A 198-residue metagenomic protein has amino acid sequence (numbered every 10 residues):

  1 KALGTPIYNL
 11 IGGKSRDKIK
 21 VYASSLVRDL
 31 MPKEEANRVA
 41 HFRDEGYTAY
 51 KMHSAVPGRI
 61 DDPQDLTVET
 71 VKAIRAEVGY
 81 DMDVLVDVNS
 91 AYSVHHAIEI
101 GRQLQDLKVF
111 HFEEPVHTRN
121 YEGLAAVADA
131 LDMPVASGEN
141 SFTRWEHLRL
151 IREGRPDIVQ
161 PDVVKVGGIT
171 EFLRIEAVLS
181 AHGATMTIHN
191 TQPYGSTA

Functional and structural regions predicted by a protein language model:
K1-V84, A91, I98, R102-D106: N-terminal capping/lid subdomain adjacent to the active-site entrance of alpha/beta enzymes
G4, Y50, I74, D87 (+4 more regions): Conserved, mostly hydrophobic/aromatic
Y8, H41, H53, H95-H96 (+5 more regions): Histidine (H) residue identity feature
I11, G58, V94-H96, N120-Y121 (+2 more regions): Active-site-proximal flexible loops/turns
K18-Y22, T48-K51, D81-L85, V109-E113 (+3 more regions): Structural preference for beta-strand elements that scaffold enzyme active sites
S24-R28, H53-P57, D83, D87-S93 (+4 more regions): Active-site beta-loop-alpha junctions enriched in small/polar residues
E34, L66, T70, H96 (+3 more regions): Residue-level preference for nonpolar/small residues embedded in alpha-helices
R102-K108, R119-A198: Shared catalytic-loop signature of beta/alpha-barrel
